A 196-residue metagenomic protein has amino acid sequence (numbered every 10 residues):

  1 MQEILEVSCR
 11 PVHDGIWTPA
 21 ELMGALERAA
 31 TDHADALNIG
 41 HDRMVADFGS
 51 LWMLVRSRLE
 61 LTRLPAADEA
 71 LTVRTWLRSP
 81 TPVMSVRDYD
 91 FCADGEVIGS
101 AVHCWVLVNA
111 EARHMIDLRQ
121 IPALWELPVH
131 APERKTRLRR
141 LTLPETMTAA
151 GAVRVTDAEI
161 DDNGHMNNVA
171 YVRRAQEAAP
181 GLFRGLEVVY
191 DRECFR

Functional and structural regions predicted by a protein language model:
M1-L54, S100-V102, V108-V189: Hot-dog-fold acyl-thioester-processing enzymes
R58-D94, Y190-R196: Hydrophobic beta-sheet segments that form the core/acyl-binding groove of ACP/CoA-dependent acyl-chain-processing
G95-G99: Residue-level signal for glycine
